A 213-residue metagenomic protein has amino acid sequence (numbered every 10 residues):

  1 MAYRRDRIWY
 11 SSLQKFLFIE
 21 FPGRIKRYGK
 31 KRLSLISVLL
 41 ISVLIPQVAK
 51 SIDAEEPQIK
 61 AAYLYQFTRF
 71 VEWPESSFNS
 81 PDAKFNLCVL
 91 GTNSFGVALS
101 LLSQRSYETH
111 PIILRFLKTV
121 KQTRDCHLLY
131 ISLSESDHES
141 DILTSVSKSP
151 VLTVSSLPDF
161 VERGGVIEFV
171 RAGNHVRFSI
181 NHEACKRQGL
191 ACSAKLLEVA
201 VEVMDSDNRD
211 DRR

Functional and structural regions predicted by a protein language model:
A2-W9, I19, G23-R32, I36 (+1 more regions): Short hydrophobic alpha-helices and adjacent helix-cap/hinge residues
